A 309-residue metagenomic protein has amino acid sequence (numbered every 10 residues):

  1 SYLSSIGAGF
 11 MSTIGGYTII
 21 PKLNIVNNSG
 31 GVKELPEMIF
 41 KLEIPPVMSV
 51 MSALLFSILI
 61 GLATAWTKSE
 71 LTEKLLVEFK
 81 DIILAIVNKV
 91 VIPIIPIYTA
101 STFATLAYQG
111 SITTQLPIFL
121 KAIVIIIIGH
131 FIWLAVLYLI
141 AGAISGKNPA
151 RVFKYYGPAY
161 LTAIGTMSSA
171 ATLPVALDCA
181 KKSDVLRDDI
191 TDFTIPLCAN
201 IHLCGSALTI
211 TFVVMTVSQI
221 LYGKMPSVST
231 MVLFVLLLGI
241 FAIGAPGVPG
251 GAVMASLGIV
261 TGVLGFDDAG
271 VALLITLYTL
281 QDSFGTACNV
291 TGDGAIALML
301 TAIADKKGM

Functional and structural regions predicted by a protein language model:
S1-L3, K80-I83, F119-V136, Y155-A163 (+2 more regions): Small-residue-enriched core segments of transmembrane alpha-helices in multipass membrane transport and channel
S1-R151, M309: Signature of multi-pass transmembrane helix bundles
T13, I58, L62, Y98-T102 (+7 more regions): Transmembrane alpha-helix boundary and packing residues in multipass membrane permease domains and related
I20, N24-G30, F212-M309: Transmembrane alpha-helical segments and their short flanking loops that form helix-hairpins/helix-helix interfaces
P21, I25, A65-E70, E78 (+6 more regions): Juxtamembrane helix-boundary/capping and inter-helix hinge elements in multi-pass membrane proteins
P46-M51, V87-I92, I128-G129, S145-V152 (+3 more regions): Membrane-interfacial loop-to-helix junctions in multi-pass transporters
T162-A242, A297, K307-M309: Helix-loop-helix junctions within the multi-pass membrane cores of secondary transporters/permeases
